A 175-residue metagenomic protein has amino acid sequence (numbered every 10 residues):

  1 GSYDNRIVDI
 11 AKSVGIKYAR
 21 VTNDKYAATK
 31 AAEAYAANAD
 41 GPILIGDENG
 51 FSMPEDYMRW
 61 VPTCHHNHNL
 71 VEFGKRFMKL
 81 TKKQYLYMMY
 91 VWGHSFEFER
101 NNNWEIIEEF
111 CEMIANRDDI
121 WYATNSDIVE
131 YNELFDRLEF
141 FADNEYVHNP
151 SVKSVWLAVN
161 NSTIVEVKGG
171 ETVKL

Functional and structural regions predicted by a protein language model:
G1-N67, F98-I106, E133: Catalytic domains of cell-wall/extracellular-matrix polysaccharide-remodeling enzymes, centered on de-N-acetylation
K12-V14, Y18-K30, G74-G169, V173: C-terminal domain-boundary segment and adjacent tail
H65-K75: Catalytic-adjacent loop/helix segments of enzymes that bind and process anionic phosphate/sulfate esters
